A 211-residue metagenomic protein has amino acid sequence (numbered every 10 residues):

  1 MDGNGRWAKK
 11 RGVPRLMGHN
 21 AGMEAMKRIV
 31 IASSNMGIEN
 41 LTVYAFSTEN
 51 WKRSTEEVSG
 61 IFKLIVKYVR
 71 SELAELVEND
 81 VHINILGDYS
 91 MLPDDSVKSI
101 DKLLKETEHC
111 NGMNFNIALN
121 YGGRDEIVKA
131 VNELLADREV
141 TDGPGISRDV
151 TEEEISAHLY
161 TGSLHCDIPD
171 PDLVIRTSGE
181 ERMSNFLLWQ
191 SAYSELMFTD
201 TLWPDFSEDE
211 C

Functional and structural regions predicted by a protein language model:
M1-C211: Flexible, compositionally biased loop and terminal segments
